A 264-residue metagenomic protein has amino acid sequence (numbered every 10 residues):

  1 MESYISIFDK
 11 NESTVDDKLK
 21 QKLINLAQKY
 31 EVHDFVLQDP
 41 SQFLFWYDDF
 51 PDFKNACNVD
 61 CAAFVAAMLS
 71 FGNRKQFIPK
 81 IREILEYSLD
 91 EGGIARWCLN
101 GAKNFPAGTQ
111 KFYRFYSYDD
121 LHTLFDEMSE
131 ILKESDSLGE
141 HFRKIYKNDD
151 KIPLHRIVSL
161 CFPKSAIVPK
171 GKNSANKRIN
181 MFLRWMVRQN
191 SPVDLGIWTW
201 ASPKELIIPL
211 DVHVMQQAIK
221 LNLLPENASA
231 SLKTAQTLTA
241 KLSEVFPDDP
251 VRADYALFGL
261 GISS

Functional and structural regions predicted by a protein language model:
M1-S264: HhH-family (HhH-GPD) DNA N-glycosylase catalytic core used in base-excision repair
